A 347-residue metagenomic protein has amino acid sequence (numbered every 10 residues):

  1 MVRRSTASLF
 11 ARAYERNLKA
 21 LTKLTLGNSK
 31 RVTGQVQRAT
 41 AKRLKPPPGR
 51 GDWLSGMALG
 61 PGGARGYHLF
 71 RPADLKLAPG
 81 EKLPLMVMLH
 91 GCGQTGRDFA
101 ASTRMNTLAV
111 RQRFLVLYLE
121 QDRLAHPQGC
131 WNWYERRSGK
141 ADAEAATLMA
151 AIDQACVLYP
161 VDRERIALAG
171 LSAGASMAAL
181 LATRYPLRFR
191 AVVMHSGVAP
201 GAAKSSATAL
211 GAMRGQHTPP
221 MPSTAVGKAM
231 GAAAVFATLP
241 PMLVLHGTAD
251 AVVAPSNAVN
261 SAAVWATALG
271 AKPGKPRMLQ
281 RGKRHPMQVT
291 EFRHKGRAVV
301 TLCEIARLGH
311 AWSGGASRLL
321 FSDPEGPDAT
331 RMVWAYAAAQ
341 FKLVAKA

Functional and structural regions predicted by a protein language model:
M1-L85, R97-T103, R111, L115 (+8 more regions): A domain-start/cap signature at the N-terminus of enzymes
L83, G91-T95, L308: Active-site glycine-rich loops that stabilize anionic/oxyanionic intermediates across multiple enzyme folds
E120-A143: Cap/lid segment of the alpha/beta-hydrolase catalytic domain
Q121, V193-A202: Active-site nucleophile loop of the alpha/beta-hydrolase fold
R137-Y159, L180: Alpha/beta-hydrolase active-site loop
P160-S172: Alpha/beta-hydrolase fold nucleophile elbow
A175-L187: Short glycine-enriched nucleophile-adjacent loop and the immediately C-terminal alpha-helix near the catalytic center
V244-H246, D250: Short beta-strand/loop motif that positions the catalytic acidic residue of the alpha/beta-hydrolase fold
